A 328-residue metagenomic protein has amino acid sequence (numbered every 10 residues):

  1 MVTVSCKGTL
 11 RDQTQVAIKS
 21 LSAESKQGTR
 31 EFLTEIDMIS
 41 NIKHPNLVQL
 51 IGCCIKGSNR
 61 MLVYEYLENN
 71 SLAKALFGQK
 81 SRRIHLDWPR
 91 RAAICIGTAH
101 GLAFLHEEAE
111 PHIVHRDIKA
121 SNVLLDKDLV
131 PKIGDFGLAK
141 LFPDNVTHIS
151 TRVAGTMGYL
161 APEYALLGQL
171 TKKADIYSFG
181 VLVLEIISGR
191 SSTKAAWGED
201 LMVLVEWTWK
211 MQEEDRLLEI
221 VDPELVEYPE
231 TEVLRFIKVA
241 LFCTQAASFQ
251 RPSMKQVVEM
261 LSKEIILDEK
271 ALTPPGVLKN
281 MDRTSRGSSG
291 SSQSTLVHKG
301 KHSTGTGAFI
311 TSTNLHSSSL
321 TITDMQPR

Functional and structural regions predicted by a protein language model:
V4-A23, Q49: Glycine-rich ATP phosphate-binding loop
V16, P229-V239, Q245-R328: Intrinsically disordered, low-complexity cytosolic regulatory tails and linkers adjacent to catalytic/signaling modules
F32-D37: Regulatory alphaC helix of protein kinase catalytic domains
I51-S58, E68: Short beta-strand micro-motifs within the conserved protein kinase catalytic domain, predominantly in the N-lobe
H100-I113: Protein kinase catalytic-loop region centered on the HRD/HxD motif
D175: Conserved catalytic-loop aspartate of Hanks-type protein kinases
